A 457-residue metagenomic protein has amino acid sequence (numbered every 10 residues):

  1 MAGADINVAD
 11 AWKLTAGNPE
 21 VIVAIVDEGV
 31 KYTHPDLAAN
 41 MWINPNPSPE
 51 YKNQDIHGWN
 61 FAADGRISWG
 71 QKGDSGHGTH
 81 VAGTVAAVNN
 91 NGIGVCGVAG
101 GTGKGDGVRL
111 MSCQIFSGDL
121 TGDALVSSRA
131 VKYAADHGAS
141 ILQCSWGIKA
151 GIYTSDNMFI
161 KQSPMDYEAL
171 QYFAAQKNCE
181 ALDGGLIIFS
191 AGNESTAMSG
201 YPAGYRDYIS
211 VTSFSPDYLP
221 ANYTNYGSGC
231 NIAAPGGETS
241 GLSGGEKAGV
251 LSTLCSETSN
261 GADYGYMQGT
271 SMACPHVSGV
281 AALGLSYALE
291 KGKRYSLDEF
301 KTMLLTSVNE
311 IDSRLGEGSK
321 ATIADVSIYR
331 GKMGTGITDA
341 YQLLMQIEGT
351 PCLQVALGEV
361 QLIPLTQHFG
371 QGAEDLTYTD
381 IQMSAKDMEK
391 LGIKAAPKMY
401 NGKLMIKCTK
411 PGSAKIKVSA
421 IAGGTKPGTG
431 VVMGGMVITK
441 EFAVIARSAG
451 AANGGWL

Functional and structural regions predicted by a protein language model:
M1-S117, T121-G122, V126-S163, N178-D183 (+2 more regions): Active-site core segment of subtilase-fold serine proteases
I22-A24, V81, V131, A139-L254 (+1 more regions): Catalytic-core segments of hydrolase enzymes
D27, G192, G269: Active-site glycine-centered loops adjacent to acidic/histidine catalytic or metal-binding residues that shape
A82-V85, M111-F116, K132, S140 (+3 more regions): Hydrolase catalytic cores
H137-W146, T154, G184-G185, Y208 (+3 more regions): C-terminal subdomain of the subtilisin-like protease fold in secreted/lumenal serine endopeptidases
V360, G370-K403, K410-P411, K440: Surface-exposed or secretory-pathway low-complexity segments enriched in glycine-proline and Ser/Thr/acidic residues
L404, K410-V432, F442: A short beta-strand micro-motif common to beta-rich folds, especially ectodomain repeats
G435-N453: Extracellular interdomain linker/stem segments of modular secreted and single-pass surface proteins
